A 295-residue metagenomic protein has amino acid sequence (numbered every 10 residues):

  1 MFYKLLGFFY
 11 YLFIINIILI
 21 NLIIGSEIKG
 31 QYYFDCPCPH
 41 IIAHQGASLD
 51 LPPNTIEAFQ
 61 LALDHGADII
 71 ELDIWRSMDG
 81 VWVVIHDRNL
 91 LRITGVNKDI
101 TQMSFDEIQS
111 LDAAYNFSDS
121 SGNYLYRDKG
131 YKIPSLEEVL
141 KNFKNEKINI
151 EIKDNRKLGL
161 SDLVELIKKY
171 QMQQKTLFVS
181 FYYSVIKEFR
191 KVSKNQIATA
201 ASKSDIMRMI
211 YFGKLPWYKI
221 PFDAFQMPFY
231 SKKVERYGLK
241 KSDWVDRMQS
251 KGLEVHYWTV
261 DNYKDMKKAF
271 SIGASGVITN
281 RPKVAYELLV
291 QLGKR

Functional and structural regions predicted by a protein language model:
F2-R295: Phosphate-group recognition and catalysis centered on beta-loop-alpha active-site segments
